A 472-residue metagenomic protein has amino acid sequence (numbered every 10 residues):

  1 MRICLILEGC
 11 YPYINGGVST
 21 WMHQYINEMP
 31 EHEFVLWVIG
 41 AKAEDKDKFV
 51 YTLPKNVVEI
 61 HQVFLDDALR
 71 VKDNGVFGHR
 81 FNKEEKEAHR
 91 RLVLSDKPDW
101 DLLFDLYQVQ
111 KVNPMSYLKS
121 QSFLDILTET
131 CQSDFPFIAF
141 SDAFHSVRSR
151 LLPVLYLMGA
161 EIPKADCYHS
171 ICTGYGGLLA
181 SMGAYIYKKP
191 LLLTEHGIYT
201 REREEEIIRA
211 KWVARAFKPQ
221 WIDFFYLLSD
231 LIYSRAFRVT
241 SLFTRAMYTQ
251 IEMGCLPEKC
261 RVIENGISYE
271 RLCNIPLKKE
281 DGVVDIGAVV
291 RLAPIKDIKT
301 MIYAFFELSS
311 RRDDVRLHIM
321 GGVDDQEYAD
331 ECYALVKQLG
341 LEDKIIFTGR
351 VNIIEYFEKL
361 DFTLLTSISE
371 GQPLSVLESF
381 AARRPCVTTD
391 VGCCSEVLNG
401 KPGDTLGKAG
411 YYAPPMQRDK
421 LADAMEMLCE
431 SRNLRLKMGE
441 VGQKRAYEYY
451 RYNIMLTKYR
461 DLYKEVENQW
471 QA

Functional and structural regions predicted by a protein language model:
A184, A409, K420, M427 (+2 more regions): A short, well-ordered alpha-helix in the C-terminal region of glycosyltransferases
R245, G266: Carbohydrate-associated surface elements
R271-L272, P276-E307, H318: Conserved donor-binding/catalytic core segment of Leloir-type glycosyltransferases
R316-E331: Glycosyltransferase donor-sugar binding loop
A329-R350: Nucleotide-activated donor-binding/catalytic signature segment of Leloir-type glycosyltransferases, i.e., the conserved
I368: Aromatic "clamp/platform" in nucleotide-sugar-dependent glycosyltransferases that forms part of the donor/acceptor
P385-T388, G392-N399: Short hydrophobic beta-strand element within catalytic cores of glycosyltransferases and related nucleotide-activated
G400-K401, T405-R418, M427-R432: Conserved acidic donor-binding segment of nucleotide-sugar-dependent glycosyltransferases
